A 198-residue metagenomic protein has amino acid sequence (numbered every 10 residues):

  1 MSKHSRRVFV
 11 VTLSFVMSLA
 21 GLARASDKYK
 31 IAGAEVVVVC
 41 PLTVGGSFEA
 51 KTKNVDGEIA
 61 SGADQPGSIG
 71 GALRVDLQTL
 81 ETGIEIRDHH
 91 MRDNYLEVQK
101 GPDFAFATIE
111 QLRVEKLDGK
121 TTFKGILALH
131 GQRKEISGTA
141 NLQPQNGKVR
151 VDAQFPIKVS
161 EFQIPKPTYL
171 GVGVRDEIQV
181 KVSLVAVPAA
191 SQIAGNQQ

Functional and structural regions predicted by a protein language model:
M1-T12: Bacterial N-terminal signal peptides that target proteins for export
K3-H4, S18, L22-S26: Extreme N-terminus of proteins, especially the signal/transit-peptide cleavage junction and the first residues
V10-A20: Bacterial N-terminal signal peptides
R24-Q198: Low-complexity, acidic/polar, glycine-enriched regions of mature
